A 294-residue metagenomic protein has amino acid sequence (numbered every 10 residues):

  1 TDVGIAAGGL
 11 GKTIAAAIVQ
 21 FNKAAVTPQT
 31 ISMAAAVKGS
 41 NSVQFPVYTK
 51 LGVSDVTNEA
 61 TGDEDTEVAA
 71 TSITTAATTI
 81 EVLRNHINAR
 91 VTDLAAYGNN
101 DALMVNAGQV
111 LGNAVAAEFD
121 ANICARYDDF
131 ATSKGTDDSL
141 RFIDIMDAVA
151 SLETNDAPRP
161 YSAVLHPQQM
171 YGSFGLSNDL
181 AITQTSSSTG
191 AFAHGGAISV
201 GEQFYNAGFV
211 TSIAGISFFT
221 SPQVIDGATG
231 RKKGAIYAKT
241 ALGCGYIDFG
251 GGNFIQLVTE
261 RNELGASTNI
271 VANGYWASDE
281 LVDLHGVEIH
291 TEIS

Functional and structural regions predicted by a protein language model:
T1-I31, N88-N100, A116-A131, A277-S278 (+1 more regions): Short, Lys/Arg-rich flexible segments
T1-T78, L284, H290-T291: N-terminal "assembly arms/tails" that initiate or stabilize quaternary assembly in self-assembling proteins
G39-Q44, A150-G251: Extended oligomerization regions of viral-like shell subunits
V53-V56, N99, G172-G175, Q184 (+1 more regions): Short helix/loop capping segments that flank catalytic or ligand/cofactor-binding pockets
S72-G98: Short acidic, glycine/tyrosine-flanked loop/strand segments centered on an H-E-D-like triad
D93-P160, Q169, E288-S294: Alpha-helical scaffold segments that mediate packing/assembly in large oligomeric complexes
F254-S294: Extended, compositionally biased alpha-helical segments that mediate assembly or anchoring
